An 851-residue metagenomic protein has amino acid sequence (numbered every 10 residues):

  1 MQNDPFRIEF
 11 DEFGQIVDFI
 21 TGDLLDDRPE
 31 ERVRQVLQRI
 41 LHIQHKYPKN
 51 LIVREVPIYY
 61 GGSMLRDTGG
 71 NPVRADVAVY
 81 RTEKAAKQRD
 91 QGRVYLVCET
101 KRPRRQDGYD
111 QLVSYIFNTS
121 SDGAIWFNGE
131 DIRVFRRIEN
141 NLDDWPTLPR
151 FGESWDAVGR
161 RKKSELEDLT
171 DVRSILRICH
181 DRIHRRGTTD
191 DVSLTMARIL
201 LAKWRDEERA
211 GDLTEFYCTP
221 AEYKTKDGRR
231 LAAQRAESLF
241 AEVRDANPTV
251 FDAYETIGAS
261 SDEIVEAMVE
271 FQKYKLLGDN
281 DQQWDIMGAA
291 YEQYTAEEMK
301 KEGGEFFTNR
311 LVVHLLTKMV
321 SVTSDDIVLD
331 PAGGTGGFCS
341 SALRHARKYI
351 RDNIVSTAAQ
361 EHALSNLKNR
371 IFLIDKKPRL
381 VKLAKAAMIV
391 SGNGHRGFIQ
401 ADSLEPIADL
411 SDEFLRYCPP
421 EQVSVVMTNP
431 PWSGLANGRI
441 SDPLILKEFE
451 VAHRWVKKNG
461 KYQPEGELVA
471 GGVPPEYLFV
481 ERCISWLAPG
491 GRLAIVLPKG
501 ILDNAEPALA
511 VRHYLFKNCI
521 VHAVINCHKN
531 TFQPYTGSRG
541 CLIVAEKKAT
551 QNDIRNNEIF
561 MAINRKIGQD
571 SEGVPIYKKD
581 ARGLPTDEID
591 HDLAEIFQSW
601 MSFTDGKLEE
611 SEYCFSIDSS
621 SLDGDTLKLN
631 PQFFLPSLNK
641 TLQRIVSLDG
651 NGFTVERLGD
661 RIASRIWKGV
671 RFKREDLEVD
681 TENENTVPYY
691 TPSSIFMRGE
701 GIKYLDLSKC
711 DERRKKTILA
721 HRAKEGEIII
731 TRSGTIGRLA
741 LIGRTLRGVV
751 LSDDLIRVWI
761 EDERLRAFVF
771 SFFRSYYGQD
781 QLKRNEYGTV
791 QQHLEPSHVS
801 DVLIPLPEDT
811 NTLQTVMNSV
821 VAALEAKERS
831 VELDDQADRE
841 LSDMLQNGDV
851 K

Functional and structural regions predicted by a protein language model:
M1-G123, E130-R161: A short, conserved, highly charged catalytic patch centered on acidic carboxylates
L201, R205-A296: Long recognition/docking surfaces used for binding and targeting
F306-E421, V425-T428, S433-N437, D442 (+4 more regions): Conserved S-adenosyl-L-methionine
K461-T531, T536-A545: Conserved Class I SAM-dependent methyltransferase catalytic core
I543, G748-I756, Y787-T812: A short glycine-rich beta-alpha junction/loop motif
I596-L677, E808-K851: Non-catalytic DNA-recognition/assembly elements of restriction-modification systems
G659-E678, S693-E725: Sequence-specific dsDNA recognition surfaces
L719-A720, T731-F773: A short beta-sheet element
